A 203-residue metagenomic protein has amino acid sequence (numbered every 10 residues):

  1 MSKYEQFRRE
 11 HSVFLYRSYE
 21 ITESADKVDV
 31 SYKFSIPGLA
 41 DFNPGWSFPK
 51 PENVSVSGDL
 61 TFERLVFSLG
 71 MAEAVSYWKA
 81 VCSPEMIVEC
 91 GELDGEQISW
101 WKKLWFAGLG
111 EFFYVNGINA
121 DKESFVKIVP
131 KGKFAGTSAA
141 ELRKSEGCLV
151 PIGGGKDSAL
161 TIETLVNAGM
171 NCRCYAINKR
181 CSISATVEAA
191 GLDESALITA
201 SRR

Functional and structural regions predicted by a protein language model:
M1-G147, T164-E194, I198-S201: RNA-binding accessory domains that recognize and position tRNA/RNA substrates
G153: Active-site cores of enzymes that catalyze phosphoryl transfer or operate on phosphate-rich substrates
D157: Hydrophobic/small residue at the entry helix of a nucleotide-binding pocket
T161: Contiguous, non-catalytic segments that form substrate-binding/exosite surfaces or channel walls
